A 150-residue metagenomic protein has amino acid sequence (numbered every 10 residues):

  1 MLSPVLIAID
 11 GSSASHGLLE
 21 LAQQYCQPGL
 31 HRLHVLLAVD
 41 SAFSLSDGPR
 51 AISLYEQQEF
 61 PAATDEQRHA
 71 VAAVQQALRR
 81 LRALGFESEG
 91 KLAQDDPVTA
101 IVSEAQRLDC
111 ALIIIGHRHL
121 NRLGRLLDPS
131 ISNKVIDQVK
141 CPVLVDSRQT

Functional and structural regions predicted by a protein language model:
M1-Q57, F86: Small/aliphatic-rich secondary-structure junction motif
H34, E89, L144: Conserved beta-strand positions in the Rossmann-like core of class I SAM-dependent methyltransferases
R50-L54, R107-D109, I131-S132: Short, hinge-like loop/turn segments at secondary-structure boundaries
Y55-A72: A short acidic, glycine-rich active-site loop that binds or catalyzes chemistry on phosphate/adenosine moieties
Q76-I113, T150: Structural beta-alpha unit
L112-Q138: Glycine-rich, Arg-bearing micro-motifs that act as flexible, cationic patches
C141-T150: Short, flexible loop segments at boundaries between secondary-structure elements
